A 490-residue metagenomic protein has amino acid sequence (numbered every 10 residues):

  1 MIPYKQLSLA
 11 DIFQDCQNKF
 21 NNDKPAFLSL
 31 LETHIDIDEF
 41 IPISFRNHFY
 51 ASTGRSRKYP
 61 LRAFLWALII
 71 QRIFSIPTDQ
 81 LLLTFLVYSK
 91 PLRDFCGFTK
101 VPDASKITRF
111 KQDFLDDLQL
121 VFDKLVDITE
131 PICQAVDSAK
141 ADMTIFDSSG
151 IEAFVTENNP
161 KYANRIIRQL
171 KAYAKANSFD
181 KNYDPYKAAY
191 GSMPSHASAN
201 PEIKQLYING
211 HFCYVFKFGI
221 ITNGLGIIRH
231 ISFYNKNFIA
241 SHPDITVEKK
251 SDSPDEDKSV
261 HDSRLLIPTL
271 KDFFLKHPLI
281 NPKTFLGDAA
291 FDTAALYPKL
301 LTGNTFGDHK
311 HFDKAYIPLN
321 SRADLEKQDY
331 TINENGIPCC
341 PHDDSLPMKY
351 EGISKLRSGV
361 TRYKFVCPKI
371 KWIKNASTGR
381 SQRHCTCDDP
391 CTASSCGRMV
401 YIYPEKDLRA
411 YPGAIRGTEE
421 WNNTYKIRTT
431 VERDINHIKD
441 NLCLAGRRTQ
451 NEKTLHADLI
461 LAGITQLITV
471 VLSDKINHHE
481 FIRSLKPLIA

Functional and structural regions predicted by a protein language model:
M1-F45, I476-A490: Charged, often Cys/His-bearing segments associated with DNA-binding zinc-finger transcription factors
F27-I70, F74: Basic, short loop/linker segments at the boundary and entry of helix-turn-helix/winged-helix-like folds
I35, L86-V87, D329-V366, P404 (+1 more regions): Short amphipathic alpha-helical "interface-anchor" segments enriched in bulky aromatics
Q80-F95: DNA-recognition alpha helix
C96-D113: Major-groove recognition helix of helix-turn-helix-like DNA-binding domains
Q112-F285, A289, A294-T302, F306-F312: Polybasic low-complexity intrinsically disordered regions
E256, D262-T378: An internal, acidic/charged active-site-proximal segment that coordinates divalent cations and/or engages
N423-A490: Basic, amphipathic alpha-helical segments enriched in Lys/Arg and hydrophobic/aromatic residues
